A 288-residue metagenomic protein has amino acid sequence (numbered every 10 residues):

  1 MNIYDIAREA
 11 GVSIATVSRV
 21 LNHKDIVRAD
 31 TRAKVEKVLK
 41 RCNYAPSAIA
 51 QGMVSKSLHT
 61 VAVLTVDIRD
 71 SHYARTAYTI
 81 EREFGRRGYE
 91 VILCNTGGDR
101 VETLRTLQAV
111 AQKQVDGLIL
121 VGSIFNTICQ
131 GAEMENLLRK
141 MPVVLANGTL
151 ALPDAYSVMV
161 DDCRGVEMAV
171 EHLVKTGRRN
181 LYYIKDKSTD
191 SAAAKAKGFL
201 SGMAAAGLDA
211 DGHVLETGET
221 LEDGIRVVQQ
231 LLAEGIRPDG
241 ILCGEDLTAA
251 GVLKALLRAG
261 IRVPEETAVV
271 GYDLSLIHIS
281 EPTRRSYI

Functional and structural regions predicted by a protein language model:
M1, I14, R41, R82-E90 (+3 more regions): Bacterial carbohydrate/catabolite-sensing allosteric modules
M1, K40-Y78, R87, G97 (+1 more regions): N-terminal helix-turn-helix/winged-helix DNA-binding helices and compositionally similar short basic alpha-helical
M1-L58: N-terminal helix-turn-helix DNA-binding module of bacterial transcription factors
A7-A10, S18, T31, A50 (+5 more regions): Small-residue (primarily alanine) positions within well-ordered alpha-helices, especially packing/interaction faces
I14-R19, M53-R69, I119, S123 (+1 more regions): Short beta-strand segments enriched in small/hydrophobic residues
G97-R100, S123-T127, L247: Short beta->alpha connector loops
